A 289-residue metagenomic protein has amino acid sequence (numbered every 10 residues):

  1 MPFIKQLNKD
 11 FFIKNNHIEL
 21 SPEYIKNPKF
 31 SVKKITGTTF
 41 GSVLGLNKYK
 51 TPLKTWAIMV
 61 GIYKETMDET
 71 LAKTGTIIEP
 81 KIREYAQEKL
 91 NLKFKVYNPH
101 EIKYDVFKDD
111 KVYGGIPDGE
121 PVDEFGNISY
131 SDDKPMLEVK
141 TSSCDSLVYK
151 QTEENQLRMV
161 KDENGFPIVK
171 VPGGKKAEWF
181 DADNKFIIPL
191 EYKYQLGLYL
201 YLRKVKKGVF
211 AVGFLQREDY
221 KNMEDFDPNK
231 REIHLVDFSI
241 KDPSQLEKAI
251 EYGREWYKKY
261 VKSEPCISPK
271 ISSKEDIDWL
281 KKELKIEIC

Functional and structural regions predicted by a protein language model:
M1-C289: Accessory terminal regions of nucleic-acid processing enzymes
